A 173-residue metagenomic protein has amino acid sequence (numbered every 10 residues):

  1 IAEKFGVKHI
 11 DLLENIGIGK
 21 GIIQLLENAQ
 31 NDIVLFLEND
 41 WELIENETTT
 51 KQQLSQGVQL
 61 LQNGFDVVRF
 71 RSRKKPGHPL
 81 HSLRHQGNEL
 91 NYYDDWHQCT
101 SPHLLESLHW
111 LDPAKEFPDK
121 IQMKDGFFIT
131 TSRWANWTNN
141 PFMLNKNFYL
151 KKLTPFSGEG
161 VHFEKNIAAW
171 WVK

Functional and structural regions predicted by a protein language model:
I1-I10: Acidic donor-binding segment of Leloir-type glycosyltransferases
L13-A29: Glycine-rich, basic loop-to-helix element that forms the pyrophosphate-binding segment of sugar-nucleotide handling
I16, W41-L43: Acidic metal-phosphate-binding loop of nucleotide-sugar-dependent transferases
V34: Short aromatic/hydrophobic "clamp" motif used to bind/position activated sugar donors
E45-F70: Conserved donor-nucleotide/metal-binding helix-loop-beta segment in metal-dependent transferases, i.e., the alpha-helix
V67-Q86: Short beta-strand-to-loop element that shapes/binds the nucleotide-sugar donor at the catalytic cleft/hinge
C99-K173: Catalytic core and acceptor-binding pocket of nucleotide-sugar-dependent glycosyltransferases
